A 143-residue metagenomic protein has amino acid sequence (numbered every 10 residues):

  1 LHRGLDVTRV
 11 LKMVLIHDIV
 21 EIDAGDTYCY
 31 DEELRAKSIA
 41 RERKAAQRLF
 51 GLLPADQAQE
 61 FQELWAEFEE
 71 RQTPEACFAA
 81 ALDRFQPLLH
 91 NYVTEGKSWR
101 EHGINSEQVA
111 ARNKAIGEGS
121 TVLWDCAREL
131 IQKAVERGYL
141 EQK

Functional and structural regions predicted by a protein language model:
L1-K143: Alpha-helical, largely C-terminal catalytic domains that coordinate divalent metal ions via clustered Asp/Glu/His
